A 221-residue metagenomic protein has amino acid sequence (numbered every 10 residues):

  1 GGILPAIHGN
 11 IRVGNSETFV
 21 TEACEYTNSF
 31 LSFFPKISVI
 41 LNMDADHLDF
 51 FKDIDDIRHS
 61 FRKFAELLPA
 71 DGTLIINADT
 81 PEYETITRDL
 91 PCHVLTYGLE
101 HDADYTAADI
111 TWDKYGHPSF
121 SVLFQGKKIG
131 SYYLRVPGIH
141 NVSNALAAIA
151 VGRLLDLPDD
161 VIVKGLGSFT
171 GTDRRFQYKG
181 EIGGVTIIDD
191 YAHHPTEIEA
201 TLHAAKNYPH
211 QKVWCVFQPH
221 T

Functional and structural regions predicted by a protein language model:
G1-A6, F217: Short beta-strand-centered segment that lines the nucleotide-binding/catalytic pocket of NTP-utilizing
G2-L4, A23-T27, D79-P81: Short beta->alpha connector loops
R12-N15: Conserved motor-coupling elements within RecA-like helicase/translocase cores
E17-Y26, I187-H193: Switch II (G3) loop of P-loop NTPases
A23-L31, T201-A205: Short amphipathic alpha-helices and their capping/turn segments at secondary-structure boundaries
E25, A45, T80, A192-H194 (+1 more regions): Short, glycine/acidic-enriched loop or turn micro-motifs at the edges of active sites
P35-I187, H210-K212: Acidic, Mg2+-coordinating active-site environments of NTP-dependent enzymes
T172-R174, T196-T221: Active-site beta-alpha connecting loops in nucleotide-dependent enzymes
